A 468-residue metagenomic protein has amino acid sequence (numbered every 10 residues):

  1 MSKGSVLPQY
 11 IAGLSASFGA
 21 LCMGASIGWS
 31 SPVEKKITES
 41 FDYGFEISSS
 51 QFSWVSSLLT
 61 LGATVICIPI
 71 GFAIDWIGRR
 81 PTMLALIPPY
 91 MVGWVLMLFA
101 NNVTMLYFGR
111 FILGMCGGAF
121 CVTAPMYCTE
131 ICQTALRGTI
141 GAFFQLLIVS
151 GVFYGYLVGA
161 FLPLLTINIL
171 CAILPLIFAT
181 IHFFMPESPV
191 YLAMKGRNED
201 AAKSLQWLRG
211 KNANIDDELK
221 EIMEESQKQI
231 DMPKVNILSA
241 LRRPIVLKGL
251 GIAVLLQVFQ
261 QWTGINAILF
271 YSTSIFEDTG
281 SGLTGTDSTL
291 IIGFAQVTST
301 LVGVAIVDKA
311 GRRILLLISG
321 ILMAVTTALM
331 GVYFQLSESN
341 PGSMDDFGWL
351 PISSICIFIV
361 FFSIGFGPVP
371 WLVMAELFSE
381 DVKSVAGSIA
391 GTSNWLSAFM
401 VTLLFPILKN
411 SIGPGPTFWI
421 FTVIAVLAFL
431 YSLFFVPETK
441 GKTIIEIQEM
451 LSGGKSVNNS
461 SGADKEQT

Functional and structural regions predicted by a protein language model:
M1-Q206, Q227-T468: Alpha-helical transmembrane bundle of multi-pass membrane proteins
R209-N212: Short helix/loop segments within enzyme catalytic domains that coordinate or immediately flank catalytic cofactors
I215-I230: Short, well-structured alpha-helical segments
